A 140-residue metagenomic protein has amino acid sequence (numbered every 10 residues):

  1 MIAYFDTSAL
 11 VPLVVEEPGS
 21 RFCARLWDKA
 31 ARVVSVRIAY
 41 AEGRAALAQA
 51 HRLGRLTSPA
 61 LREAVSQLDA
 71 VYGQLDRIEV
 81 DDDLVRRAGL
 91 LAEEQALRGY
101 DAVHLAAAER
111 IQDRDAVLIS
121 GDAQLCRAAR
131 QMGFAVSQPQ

Functional and structural regions predicted by a protein language model:
M1, A30-V33, Q74-D76, Q112-V117: Short active-site oxyanion
M1-A39, A50-E63: Short, well-structured N-terminal submotif of metal-dependent ribonuclease cores
I2, L105-A106, R110-Q140: Acidic, PIN/NYN-like endoribonuclease modules and their adjacent C-terminal/linker elements
R25, A64-V71, R77, L125-P139: Anionic, Ser/Thr-rich low-complexity intrinsically disordered regions
V36, Y100-V103, G121: Replace "coordinates the UDP/GDP/TDP-sugar" with "coordinates nucleotide-activated sugar donors
A39, S66-Q95, A102-A106: Acidic catalytic patch
G43: Entry/capping segment at the start of metal-dependent catalytic domains with acidic active-site entry clusters
